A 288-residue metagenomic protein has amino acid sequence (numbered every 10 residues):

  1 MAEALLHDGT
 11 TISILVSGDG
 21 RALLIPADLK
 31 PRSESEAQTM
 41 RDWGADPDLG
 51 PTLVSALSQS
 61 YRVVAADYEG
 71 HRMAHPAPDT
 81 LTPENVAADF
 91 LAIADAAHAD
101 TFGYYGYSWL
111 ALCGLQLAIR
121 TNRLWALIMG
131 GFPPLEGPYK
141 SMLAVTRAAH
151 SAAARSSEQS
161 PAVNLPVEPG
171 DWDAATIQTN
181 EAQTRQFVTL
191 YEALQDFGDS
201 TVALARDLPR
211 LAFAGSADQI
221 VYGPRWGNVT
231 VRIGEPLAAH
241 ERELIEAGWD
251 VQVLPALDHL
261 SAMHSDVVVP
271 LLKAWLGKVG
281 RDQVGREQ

Functional and structural regions predicted by a protein language model:
G20-S35: Short beta-strand element of the alpha/beta-hydrolase
G44-M73: Conserved alpha/beta-hydrolase
E84-F102: Conserved acidic catalytic loop of the alpha/beta-hydrolase fold
L112-R123, L127-R155: Flexible "cap/lid" loop of the alpha/beta hydrolase fold
P134, T184-V202, G234-A238: Active-site nucleophile elbow and catalytic-triad environment of alpha/beta-hydrolase enzymes
A212-A214: Short beta-strand/loop motif that positions the catalytic acidic residue of the alpha/beta-hydrolase fold
S216-V253, H259: Conserved loop-alpha-helix segment in the C-terminal half of the alpha/beta-hydrolase fold that carries the catalytic
I245-Q288: Catalytic active-site module of serine/aspartate enzymes centered on a nucleophile-bearing elbow/loop
